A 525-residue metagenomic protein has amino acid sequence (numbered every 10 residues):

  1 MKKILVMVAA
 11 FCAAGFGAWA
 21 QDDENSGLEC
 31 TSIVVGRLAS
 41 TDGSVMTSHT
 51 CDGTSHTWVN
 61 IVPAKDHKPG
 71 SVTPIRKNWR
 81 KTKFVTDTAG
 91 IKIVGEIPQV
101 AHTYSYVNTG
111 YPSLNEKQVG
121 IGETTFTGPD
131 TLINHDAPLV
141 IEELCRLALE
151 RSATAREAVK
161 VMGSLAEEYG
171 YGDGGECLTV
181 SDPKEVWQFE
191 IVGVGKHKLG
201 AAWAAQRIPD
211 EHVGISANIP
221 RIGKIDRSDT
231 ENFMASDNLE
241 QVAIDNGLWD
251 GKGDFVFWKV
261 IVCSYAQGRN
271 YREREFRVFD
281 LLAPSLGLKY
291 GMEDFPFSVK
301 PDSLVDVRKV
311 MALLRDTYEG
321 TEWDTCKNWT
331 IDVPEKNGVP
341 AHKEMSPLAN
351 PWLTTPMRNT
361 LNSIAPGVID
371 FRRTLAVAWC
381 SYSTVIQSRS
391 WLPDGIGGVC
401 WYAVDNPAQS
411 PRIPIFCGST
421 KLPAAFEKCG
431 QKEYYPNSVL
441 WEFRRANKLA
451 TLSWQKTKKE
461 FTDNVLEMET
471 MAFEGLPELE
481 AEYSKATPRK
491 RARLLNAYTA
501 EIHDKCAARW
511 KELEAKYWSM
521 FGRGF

Functional and structural regions predicted by a protein language model:
M1-Q21: Bacterial Sec-dependent N-terminal signal peptides
D22-V140, V161-M311: A contiguous strand-loop segment
T131-H135, E143-S152: Second-shell loop/turn segments in exported
I244-W391, G395-V399: Glycine-rich, aromatic-lined ligand/substrate-binding cores of catalytic and carbohydrate-binding domains
M345-E480: Substrate-recognition/cap regions that form aromatic- and gly/pro-loop-enriched pockets for small-molecule ligands
T462-F525: Histidine-centered catalytic/metal-binding microenvironments
